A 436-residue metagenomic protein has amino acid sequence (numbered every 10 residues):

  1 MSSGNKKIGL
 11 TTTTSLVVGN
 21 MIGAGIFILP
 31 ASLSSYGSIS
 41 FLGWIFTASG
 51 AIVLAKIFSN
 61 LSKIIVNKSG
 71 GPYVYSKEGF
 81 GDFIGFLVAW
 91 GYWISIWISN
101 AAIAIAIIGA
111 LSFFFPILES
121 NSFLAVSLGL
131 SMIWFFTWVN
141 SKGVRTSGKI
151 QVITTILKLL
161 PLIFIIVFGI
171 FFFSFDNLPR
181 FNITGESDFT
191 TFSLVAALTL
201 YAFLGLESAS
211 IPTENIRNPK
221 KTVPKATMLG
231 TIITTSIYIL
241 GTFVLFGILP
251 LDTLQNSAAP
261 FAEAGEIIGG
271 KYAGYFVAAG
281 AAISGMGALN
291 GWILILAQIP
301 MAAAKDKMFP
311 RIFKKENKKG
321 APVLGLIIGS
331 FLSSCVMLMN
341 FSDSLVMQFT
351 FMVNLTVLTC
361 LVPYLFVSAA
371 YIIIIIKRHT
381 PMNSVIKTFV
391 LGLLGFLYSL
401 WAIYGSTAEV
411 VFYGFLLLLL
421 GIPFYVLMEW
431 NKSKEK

Functional and structural regions predicted by a protein language model:
M1, K77, A104-S127, P161 (+5 more regions): Helix-loop-helix connectors at the membrane interface of multi-pass transporters/channels
S3-N5, F41, P116-A125, V152-A279 (+1 more regions): Helix-loop-helix junctions that connect adjacent transmembrane segments in multi-pass membrane transporters
G4-I8, V18, I28-S120, G230-I233 (+2 more regions): Extracellular loop-to-transmembrane helix junctions
F27, G91-A106, F203, S208-I216 (+2 more regions): Membrane-helix boundary/coupling elements in multi-pass transport proteins
A31-I39, G109, F113-A125, R145-T154 (+5 more regions): Transmembrane helix-loop boundary segments of multi-pass membrane transporters
Y73-Y75, F113-I117, M228-N290, F309-T356: TM-loop-TM module centered on a large, flexible mid-protein loop between adjacent transmembrane helices in multi-pass
F123-F175, E186-S187, T227-T231, V357-L365 (+3 more regions): Membrane-interface loop-to-helix entry segments
T359-C360, I372, I386-K436: A generic transmembrane alpha-helix motif of multi-pass inner-membrane proteins
